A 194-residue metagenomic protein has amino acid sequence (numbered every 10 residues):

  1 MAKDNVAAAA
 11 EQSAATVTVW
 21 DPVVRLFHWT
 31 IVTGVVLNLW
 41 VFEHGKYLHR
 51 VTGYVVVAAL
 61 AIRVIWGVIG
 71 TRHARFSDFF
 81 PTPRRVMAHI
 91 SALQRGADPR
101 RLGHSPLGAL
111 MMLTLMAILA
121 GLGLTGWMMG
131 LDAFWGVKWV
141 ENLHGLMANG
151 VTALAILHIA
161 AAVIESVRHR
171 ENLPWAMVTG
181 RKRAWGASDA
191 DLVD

Functional and structural regions predicted by a protein language model:
M1-D194: Membrane-embedded alpha-helical bundles that constitute the cytochrome b-like, heme-associated redox core of multi-pass
